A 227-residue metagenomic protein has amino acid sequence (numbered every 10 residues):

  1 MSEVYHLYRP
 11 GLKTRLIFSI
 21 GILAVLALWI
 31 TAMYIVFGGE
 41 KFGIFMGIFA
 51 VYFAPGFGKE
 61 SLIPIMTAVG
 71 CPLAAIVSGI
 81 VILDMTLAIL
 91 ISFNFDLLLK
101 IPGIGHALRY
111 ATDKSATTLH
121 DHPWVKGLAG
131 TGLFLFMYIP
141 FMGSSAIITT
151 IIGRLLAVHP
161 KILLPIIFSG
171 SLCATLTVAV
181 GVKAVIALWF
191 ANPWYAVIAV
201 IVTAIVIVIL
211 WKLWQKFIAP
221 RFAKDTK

Functional and structural regions predicted by a protein language model:
M1-M46, L73-I139, A184-K227: Membrane-interfacial helix-loop-helix
L23, A27, P123-K126, A146-K161: Membrane-helix boundary/interface segments in integral membrane proteins
G47-A74, P140-T150: Transmembrane helix boundary and interhelical junction motifs in multipass membrane proteins
Y52, D84-M85, Y138-M142, S171: Residue-level hotspots within the lipid-embedded alpha helices of multi-pass solute transporters
F57, I82-L90, F168-A179: Membrane-embedded alpha-helical segments of transport systems, primarily multispan ion/solute transporters
I65-M66, L98, I152, G181 (+1 more regions): Hydrophobic alpha-helical interface/terminus motif in multipass membrane transporters
A74-V81, L155-G170: Membrane-interface alpha-helices at helix entry/exit sites of multi-pass transporters
A146-I151, C173-A184: Transmembrane alpha-helical segments of integral membrane proteins
